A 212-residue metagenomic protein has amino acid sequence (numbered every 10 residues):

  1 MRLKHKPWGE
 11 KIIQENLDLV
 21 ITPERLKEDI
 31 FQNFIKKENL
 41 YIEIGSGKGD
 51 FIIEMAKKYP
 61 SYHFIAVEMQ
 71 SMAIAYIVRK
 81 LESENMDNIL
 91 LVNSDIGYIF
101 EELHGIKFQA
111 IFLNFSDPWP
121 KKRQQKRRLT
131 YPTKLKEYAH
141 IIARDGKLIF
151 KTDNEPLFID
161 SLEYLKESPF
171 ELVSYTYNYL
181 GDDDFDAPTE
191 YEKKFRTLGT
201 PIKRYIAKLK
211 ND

Functional and structural regions predicted by a protein language model:
M1-L40, D50-K57: S-adenosyl-L-methionine
N39-Y98: SAM cofactor-binding core of SAM-dependent methyltransferases, primarily the Rossmann-like beta-alpha-beta module
E102-A110: A short acidic, Gly/Pro-enriched loop at the edge of an enzyme's catalytic core that lines a small-molecule cofactor
Q109-R128: A short SAM/SAH-binding and catalytic strip from SAM-dependent methyltransferases
T130-R144: A short glycine-rich, Lys/Arg-flanked "PGG" loop and its adjoining helix->strand segment in the class I
K134-K136, I159-Y177: Conserved Class I S-adenosyl-L-methionine
D145-T152: Conserved beta-strand signature within the Rossmann-like core of class I S-adenosyl-L-methionine
S168-D212: Class I S-adenosyl-L-methionine
